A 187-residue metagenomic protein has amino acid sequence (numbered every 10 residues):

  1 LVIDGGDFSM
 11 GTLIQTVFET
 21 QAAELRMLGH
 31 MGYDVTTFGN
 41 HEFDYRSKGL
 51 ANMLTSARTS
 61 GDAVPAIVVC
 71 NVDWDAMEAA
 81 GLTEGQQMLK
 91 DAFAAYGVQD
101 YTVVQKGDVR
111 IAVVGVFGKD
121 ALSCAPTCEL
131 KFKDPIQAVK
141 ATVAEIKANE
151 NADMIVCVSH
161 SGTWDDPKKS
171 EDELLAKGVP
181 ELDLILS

Functional and structural regions predicted by a protein language model:
L1-S187: Acidic, metal/ion-coordinating pockets
